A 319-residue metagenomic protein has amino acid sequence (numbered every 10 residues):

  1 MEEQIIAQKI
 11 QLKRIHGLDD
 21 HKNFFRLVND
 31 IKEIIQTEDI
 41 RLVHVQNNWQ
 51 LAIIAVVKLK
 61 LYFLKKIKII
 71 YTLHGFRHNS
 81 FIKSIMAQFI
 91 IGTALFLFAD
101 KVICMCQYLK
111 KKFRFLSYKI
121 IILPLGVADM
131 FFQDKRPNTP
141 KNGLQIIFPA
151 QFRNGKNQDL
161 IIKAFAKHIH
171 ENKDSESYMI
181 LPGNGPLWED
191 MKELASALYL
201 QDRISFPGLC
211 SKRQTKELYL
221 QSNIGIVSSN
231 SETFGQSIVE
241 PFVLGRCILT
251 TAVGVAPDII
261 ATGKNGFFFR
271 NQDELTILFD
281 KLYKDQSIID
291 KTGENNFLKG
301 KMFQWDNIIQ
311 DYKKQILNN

Functional and structural regions predicted by a protein language model:
K13, L97-D134: Donor nucleotide-sugar binding/catalytic pocket of nucleotide-sugar-dependent glycosyltransferases
F25, G126-G143: Acidic anion/phosphate-binding donor-loop and adjacent secondary structure in glycosyltransferase catalytic cores
V45-L51: Short His-centered aromatic/hydrophobic patch
T139-K156, I162-F165: Conserved donor-binding/catalytic core segment of Leloir-type glycosyltransferases
L209-C210, E217-S222, Y312: Short alpha-helical donor nucleotide-sugar binding micro-motif in glycosyltransferases
N230: Aromatic "clamp/platform" in nucleotide-sugar-dependent glycosyltransferases that forms part of the donor/acceptor
C247-T250: Short hydrophobic beta-strand element within catalytic cores of glycosyltransferases and related nucleotide-activated
T262-G263, F267-D273, K281-Q286: Conserved acidic donor-binding segment of nucleotide-sugar-dependent glycosyltransferases
